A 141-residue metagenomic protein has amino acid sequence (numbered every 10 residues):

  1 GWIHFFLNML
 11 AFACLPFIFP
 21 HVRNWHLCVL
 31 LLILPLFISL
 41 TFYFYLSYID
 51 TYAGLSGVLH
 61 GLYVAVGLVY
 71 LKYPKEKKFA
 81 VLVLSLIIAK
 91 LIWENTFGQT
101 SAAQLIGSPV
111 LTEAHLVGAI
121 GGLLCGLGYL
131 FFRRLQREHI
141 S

Functional and structural regions predicted by a protein language model:
G1-E138: A detector for small-residue-rich transmembrane helices and their helix-helix packing motifs
